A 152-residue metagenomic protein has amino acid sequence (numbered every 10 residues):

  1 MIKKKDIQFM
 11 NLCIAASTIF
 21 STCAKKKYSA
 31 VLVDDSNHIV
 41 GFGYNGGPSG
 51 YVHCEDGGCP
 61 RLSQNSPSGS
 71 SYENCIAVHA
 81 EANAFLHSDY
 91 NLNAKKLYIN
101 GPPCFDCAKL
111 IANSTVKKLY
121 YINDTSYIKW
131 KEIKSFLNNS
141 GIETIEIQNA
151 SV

Functional and structural regions predicted by a protein language model:
M1-V152: Zinc-dependent deaminase catalytic domain
